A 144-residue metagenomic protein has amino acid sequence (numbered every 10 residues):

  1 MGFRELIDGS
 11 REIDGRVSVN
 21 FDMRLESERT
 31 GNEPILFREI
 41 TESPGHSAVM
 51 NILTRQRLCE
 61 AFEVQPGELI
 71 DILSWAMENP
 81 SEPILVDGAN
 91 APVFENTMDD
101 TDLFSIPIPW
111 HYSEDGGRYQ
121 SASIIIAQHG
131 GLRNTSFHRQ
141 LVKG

Functional and structural regions predicted by a protein language model:
M1-G144: Extended, highly charged
